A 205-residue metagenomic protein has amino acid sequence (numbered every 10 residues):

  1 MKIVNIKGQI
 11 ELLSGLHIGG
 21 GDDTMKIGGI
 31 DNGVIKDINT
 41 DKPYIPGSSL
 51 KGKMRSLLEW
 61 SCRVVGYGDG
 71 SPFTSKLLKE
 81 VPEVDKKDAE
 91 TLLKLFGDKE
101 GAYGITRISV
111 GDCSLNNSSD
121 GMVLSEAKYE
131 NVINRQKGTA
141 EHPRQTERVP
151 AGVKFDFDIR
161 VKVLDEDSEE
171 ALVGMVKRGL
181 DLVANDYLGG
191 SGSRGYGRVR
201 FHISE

Functional and structural regions predicted by a protein language model:
M1-E130, Q136-E205: RNA-binding basic/glycine-rich loop and surface signature characteristic of RAMP-family CRISPR effectors
